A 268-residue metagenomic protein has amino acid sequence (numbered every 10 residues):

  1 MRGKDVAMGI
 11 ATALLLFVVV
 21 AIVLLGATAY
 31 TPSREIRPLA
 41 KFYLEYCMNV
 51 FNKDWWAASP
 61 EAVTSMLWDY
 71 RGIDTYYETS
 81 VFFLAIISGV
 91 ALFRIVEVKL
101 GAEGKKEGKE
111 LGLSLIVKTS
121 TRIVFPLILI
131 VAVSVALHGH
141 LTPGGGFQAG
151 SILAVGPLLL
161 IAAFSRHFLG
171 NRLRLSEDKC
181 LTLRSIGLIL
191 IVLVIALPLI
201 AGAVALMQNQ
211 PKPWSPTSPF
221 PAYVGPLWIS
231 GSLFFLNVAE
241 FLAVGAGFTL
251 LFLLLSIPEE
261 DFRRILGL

Functional and structural regions predicted by a protein language model:
M1-V18, L175-L190: Alpha-helical transmembrane segments and their helix-start/interface "positive-inside/aromatic belt" motifs in integral
G26-F51, A203-W214: Interfacial/capping segments of alpha-helical transmembrane domains
D54-L67, Q208-L233: Short, membrane-exposed interhelical loops at transmembrane-helix boundaries
A58-V90, I229-N237: Individual transmembrane alpha-helix segments
T75-I95, L242-F262: Transmembrane alpha-helical segments in integral membrane proteins
K106-V124: Membrane-water interface at loop-to-transmembrane-helix junctions
A136-G145: Membrane-interface helix caps and helix-loop-helix hairpins in membrane proteins
R174-P213: A structural-propensity feature for long, helix-poor, extended segments
